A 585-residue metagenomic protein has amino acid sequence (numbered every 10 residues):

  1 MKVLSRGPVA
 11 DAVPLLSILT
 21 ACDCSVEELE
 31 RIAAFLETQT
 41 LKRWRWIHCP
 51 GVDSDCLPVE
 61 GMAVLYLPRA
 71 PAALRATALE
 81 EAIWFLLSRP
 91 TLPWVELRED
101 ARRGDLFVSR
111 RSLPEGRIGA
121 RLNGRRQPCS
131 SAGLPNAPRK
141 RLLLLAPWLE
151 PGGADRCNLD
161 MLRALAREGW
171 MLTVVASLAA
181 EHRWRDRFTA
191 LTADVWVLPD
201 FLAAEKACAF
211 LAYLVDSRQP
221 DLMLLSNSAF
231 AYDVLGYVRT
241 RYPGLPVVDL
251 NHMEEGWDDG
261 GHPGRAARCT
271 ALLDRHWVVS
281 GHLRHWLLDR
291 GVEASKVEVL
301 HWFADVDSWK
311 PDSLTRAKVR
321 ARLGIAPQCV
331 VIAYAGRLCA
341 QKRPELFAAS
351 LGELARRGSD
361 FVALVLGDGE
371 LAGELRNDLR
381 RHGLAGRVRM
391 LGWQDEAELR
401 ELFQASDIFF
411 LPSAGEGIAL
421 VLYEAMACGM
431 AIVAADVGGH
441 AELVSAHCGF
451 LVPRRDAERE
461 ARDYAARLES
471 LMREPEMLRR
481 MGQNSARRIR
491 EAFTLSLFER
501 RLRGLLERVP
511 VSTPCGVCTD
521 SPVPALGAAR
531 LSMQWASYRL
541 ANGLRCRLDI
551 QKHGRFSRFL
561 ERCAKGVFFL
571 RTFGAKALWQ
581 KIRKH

Functional and structural regions predicted by a protein language model:
M1-P14, R98-R141, W148, T513-H585: Non-catalytic membrane-proximal stalk/linker segments that position and tether the catalytic domains
R139-A146, A326-K342, A348-L351: Conserved donor-binding/catalytic core segment of Leloir-type glycosyltransferases
H282, F303: Carbohydrate-associated surface elements
A321, S470, M477-A492, G504: A short, well-ordered alpha-helix in the C-terminal region of glycosyltransferases
W393-Q394, E401-S406: Short alpha-helical donor nucleotide-sugar binding micro-motif in glycosyltransferases
A414: Aromatic "clamp/platform" in nucleotide-sugar-dependent glycosyltransferases that forms part of the donor/acceptor
A431-A434, V444: Short hydrophobic beta-strand element within catalytic cores of glycosyltransferases and related nucleotide-activated
A441-E469, E476: Change "using UDP/GDP/dTDP sugars" to "using nucleotide sugars
